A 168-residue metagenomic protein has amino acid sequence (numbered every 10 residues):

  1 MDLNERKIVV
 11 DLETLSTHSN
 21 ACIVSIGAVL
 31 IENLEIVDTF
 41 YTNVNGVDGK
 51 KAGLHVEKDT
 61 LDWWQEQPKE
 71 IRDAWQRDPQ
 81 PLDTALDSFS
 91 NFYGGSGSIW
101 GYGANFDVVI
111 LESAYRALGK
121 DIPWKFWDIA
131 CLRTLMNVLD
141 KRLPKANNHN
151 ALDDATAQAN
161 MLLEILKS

Functional and structural regions predicted by a protein language model:
L3-I8, E13-G101: Conserved non-catalytic scaffold segment of RNase H-like nuclease domains
D11-E13, D107, C131, D154: Acidic active-site catalytic centers that drive phospho-/nucleotidyl reactions and related ester hydrolyses
S16-H18, M136, A159: Hydrophobic positions within alpha-helical membrane elements
S19-A21, Y115, L162: Short, function-defining helix-loop hinge/capping sites that tune catalysis or transport
R72-D73, S90, E112, A159 (+1 more regions): Non-transmembrane alpha-helical segments in soluble domains of secreted/periplasmic/extracellular proteins
S90, N105-F126: Substrate-recognition/cap helix-loop segment adjacent to the acidic, metal-dependent catalytic center of Asp-based
S98-N105, V109-I110, D140-S168: Acidic, Mg2+-coordinating catalytic module of metal-dependent nucleases/exonucleases that use a two-metal-ion mechanism
P123-R142: Short, flexible loop segments at boundaries between secondary-structure elements
